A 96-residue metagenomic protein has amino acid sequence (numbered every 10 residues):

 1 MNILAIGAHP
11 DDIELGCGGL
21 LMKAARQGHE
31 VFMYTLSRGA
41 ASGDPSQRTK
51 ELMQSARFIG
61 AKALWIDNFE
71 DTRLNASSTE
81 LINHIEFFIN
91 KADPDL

Functional and structural regions predicted by a protein language model:
M1-A92: Active-site rim/loop-helix segments in enzyme catalytic domains that contact anionic ligands
L96: Short, Asp-centered acidic motifs that coordinate Mg2+ and/or phosphate in catalytic or ligand-binding sites
